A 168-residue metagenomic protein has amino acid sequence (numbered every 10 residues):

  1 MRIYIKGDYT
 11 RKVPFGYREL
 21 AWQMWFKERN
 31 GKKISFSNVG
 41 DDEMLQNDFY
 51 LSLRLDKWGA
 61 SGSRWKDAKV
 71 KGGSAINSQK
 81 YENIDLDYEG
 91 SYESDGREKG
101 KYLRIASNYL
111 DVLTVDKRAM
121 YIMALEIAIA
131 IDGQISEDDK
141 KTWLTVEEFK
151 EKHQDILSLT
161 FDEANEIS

Functional and structural regions predicted by a protein language model:
M1-S168: Acidic (Asp/Glu-rich) sequence patches and key acidic residues that form negatively charged surfaces used
